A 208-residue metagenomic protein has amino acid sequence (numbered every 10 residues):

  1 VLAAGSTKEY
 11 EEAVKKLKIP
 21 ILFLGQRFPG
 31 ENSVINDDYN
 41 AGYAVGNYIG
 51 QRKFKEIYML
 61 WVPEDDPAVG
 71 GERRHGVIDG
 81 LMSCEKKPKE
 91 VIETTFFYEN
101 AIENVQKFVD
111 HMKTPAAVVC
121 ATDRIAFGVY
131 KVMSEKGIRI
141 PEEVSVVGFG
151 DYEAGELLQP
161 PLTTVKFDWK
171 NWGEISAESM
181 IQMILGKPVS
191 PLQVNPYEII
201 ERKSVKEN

Functional and structural regions predicted by a protein language model:
V1, K55, A116-A117: Conserved acidic residues
V1-N47, D110: Alpha-helical recognition/docking segments in bacterial nutrient-uptake and carbohydrate-utilization systems
A13-K16, E72-C84, K107, H111 (+1 more regions): Alpha-helical structural signal in soluble globular domains
V34-A44, M59-M82, K86-N104, V119-F127 (+3 more regions): Hinge/beta->alpha junction and helix N-cap segments in small-molecule ligand-binding domains
G46-I57: Glycine-rich phosphate/diphosphate-binding loops that line cofactor/substrate pockets in enzymes
K89, Q106-N208: Flexible loop/turn connectors
